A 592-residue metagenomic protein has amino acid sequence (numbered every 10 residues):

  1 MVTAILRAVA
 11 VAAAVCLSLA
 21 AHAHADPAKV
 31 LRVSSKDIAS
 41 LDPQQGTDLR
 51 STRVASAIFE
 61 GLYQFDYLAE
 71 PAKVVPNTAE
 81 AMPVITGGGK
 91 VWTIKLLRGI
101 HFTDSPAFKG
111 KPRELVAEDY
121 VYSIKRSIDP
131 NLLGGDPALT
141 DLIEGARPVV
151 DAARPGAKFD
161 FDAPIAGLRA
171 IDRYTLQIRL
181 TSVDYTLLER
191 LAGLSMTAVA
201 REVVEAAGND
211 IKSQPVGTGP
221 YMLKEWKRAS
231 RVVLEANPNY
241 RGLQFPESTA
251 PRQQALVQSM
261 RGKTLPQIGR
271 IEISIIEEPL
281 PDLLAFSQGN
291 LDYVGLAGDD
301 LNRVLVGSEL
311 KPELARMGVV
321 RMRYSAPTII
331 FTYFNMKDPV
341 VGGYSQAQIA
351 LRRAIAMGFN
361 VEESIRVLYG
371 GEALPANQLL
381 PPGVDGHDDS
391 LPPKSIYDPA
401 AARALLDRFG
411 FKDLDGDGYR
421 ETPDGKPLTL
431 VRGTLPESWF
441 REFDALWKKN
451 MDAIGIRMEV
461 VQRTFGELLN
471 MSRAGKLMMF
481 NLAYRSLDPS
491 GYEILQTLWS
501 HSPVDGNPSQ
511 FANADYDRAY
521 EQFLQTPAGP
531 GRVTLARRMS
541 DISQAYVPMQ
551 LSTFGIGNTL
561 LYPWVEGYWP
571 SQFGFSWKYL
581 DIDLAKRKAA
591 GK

Functional and structural regions predicted by a protein language model:
A8-S18: Bacterial N-terminal signal peptides
A28-D37, K90-K95, Y120-S123, L176-Q177 (+6 more regions): Short, well-ordered beta-strand elements
K29-L31, S35, S182-Y185, P215-V216 (+7 more regions): Detector for C-terminal structural segments
S34-G87, V216: N-terminal lobe/hinge region of extracytoplasmic solute-binding protein
L68-A69, V149-T175, R179-E272, E277-P281 (+3 more regions): Gly/Pro-rich hinge or "lid" segments in bacterial periplasmic/extracellular proteins
A81-L139, Q177, D282-A285, S345-A347 (+1 more regions): Aromatic- and charge-enriched surface segment that lines or borders ligand/interaction sites
V216, I273-D282, D299, V460-N470: Short helix-initiation/N-cap motifs at beta->coil->alpha
K224-E235, S259-M260, E272-D338, E362 (+4 more regions): Extracellular/periplasmic solute-recognition and catalytic clefts
